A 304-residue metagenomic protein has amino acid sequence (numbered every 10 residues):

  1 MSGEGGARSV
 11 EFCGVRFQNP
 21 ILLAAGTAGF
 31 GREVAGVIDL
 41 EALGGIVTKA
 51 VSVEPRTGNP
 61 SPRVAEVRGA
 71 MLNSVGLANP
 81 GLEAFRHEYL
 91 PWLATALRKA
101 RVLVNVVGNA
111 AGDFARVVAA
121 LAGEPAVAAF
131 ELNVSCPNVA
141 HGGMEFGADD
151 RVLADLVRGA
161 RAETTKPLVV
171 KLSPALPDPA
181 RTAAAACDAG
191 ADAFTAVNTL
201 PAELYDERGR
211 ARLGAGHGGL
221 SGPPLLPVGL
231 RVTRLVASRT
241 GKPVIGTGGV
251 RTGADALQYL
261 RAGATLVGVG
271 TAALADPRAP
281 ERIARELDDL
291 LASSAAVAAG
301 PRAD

Functional and structural regions predicted by a protein language model:
M1-V102, V107-G108, I283, L290: N-terminal capping/small domains of soluble enzymes
V10-E11, Y89-L97, A122, V157-T164 (+4 more regions): Surface-exposed amphipathic alpha-helices with a cationic face
I21-A25, G44-T48, V102-V106, F130-L132 (+4 more regions): Hydrophobic faces of well-ordered beta-strands that scaffold small-molecule active sites in alpha/beta enzyme cores
A28, N105-G108, L172-D178, L226 (+1 more regions): Glycine-rich beta-to-alpha transition loops that act as phosphate-gripper elements at the mouths of alpha/beta enzyme
R32-I38, G112-E124, L176-A189, A237-T240 (+1 more regions): Catalytic cores of alpha/beta
T48-V53, N133-C136, A193-E203, G249-V250 (+1 more regions): Glycine-rich phosphate-binding active-site loops on the catalytic face of alpha/beta enzymes
N59-R68, L204-G218, L260, L266 (+1 more regions): C-terminal helical cap(s) of enzyme catalytic domains, especially alpha/beta-barrels
M71, P137-R151, T182-K242, R282: Glycine/Thr-rich beta-alpha phosphate-binding loop at enzyme active sites
